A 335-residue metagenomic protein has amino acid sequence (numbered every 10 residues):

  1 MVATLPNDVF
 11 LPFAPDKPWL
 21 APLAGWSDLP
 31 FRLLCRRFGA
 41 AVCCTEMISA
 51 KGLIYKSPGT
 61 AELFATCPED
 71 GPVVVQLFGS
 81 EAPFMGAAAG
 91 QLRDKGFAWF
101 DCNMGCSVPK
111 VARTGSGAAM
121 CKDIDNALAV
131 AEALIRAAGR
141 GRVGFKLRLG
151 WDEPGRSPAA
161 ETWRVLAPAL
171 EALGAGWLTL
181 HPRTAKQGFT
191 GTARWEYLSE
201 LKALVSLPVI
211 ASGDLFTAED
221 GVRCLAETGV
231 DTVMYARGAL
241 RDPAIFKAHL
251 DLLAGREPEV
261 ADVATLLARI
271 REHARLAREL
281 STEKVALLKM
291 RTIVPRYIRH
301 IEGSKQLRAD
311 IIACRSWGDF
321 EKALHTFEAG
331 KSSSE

Functional and structural regions predicted by a protein language model:
M1-E335: Flavin-dependent oxidoreductase catalytic cores
